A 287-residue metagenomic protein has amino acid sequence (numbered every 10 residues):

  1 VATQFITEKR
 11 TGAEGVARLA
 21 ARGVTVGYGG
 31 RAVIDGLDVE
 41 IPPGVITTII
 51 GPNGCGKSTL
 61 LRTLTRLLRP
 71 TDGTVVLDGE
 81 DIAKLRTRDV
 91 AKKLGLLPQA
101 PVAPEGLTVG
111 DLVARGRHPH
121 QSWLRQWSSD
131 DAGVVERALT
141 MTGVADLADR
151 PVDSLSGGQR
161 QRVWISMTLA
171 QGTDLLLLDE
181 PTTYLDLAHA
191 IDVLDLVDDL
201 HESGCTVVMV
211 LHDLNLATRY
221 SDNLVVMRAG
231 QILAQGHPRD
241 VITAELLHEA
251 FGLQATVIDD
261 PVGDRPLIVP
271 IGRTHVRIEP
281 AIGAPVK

Functional and structural regions predicted by a protein language model:
L19, I34-G36: Conserved structural motif at the start of ABC-family nucleotide-binding domains
I50-P52: The feature captures the beta-strand-to-loop junction immediately N-terminal to the Walker
T65: Helix-to-loop junction immediately C-terminal to a conserved catalytic motif
G73-D81, V90: Conserved ABC transporter NBD signature motif
Q126, P151-L155: Conserved ABC ATPase signature
L176-E180: Catalytic Walker B motif of ABC-type/P-loop ATPase nucleotide-binding domains
H248-K287: ABC ATPase nucleotide-binding domains
